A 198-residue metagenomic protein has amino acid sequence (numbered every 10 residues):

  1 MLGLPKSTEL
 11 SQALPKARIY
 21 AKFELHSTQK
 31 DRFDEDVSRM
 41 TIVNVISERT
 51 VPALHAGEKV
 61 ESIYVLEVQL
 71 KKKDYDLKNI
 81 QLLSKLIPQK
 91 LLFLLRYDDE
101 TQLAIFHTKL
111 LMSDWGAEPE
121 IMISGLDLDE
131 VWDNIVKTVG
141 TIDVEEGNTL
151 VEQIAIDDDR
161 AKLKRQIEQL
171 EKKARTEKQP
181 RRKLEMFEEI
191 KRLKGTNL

Functional and structural regions predicted by a protein language model:
M1, N148-T149, L193-L198: Generic structural signal for short, solvent-exposed loop/turn connectors between secondary structure elements
M1-L86: N-terminal, leucine/charged-rich tether regions that mediate assembly and partner docking in large macromolecular
L14, R18, T41, V136-D143 (+1 more regions): Generic secondary-structure transition motif, activating predominantly at the C-termini of alpha-helices
L70-N148: Extended assembly-interface/linker segments at domain junctions
V144-D158: Short, charge/polar-rich alpha-helical segments
D157-L198: Alpha-helical oligomerization segments
